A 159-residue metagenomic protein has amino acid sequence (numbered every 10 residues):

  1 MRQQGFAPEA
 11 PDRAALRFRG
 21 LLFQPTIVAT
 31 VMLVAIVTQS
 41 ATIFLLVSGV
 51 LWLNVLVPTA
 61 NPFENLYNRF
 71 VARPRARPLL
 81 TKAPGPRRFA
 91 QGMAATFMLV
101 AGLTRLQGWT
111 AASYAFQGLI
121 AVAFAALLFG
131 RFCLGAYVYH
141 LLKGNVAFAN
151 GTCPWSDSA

Functional and structural regions predicted by a protein language model:
M1-A159: Membrane-interfacial helix-loop segments of redox and metal-homeostasis proteins, especially TM-loop-TM junctions
